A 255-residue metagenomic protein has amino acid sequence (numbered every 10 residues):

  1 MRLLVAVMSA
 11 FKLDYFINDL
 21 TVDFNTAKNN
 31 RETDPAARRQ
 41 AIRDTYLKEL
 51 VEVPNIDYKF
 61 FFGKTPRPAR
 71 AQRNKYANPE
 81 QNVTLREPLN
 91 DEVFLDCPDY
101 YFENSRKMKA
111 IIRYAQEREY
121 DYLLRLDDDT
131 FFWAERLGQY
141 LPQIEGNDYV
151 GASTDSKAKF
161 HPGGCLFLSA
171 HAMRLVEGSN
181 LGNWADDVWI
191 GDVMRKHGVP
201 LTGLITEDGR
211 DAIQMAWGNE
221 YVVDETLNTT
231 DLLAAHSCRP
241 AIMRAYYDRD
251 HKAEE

Functional and structural regions predicted by a protein language model:
M1, D14, G182-E255: C-terminal catalytic/acceptor-binding lobe
M1-A41: N-proximal low-complexity "stem/linker" segments adjacent to membrane-targeting elements
M1-L3, V53-D57, R118-D121, E145-Y149 (+1 more regions): Loop/turn elements at helix/coil->beta-strand transitions in domains of secreted/extracellular proteins
V7-M8, N25-K28, E32, V51-P68 (+2 more regions): Short beta-strand/loop segment that forms part of the nucleotide-sugar
K59-D121, F131-E135: Active-site-proximal specificity loops/subdomain of glycosyltransferases
Y120, W133-E135, K157, H161-G178 (+1 more regions): Conserved nucleotide-sugar donor-binding and metal-coordinating catalytic region shared by glycosyltransferases
Y122-L126: Short aromatic-hydrophobic micro-motifs that form the base-stacking/packing surface for donor nucleotide recognition
F132-A158: Conserved donor-nucleotide/metal-binding helix-loop-beta segment in metal-dependent transferases, i.e., the alpha-helix
